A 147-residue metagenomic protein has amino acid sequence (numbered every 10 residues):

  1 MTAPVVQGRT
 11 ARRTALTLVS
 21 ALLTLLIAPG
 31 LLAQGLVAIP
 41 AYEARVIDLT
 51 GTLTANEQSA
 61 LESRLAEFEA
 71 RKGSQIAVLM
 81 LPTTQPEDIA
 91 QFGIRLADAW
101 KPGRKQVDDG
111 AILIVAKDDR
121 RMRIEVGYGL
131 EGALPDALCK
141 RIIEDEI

Functional and structural regions predicted by a protein language model:
M1-R12: N-terminal secretory signal peptides that target proteins for export/translocation
R13-L23: Sec-dependent N-terminal signal peptides
S20, L31-L32: Cleavable N-terminal signal peptides
A33-I147: Folded, non-transmembrane soluble domains that reside on the lumenal/extracytoplasmic side of membranes
